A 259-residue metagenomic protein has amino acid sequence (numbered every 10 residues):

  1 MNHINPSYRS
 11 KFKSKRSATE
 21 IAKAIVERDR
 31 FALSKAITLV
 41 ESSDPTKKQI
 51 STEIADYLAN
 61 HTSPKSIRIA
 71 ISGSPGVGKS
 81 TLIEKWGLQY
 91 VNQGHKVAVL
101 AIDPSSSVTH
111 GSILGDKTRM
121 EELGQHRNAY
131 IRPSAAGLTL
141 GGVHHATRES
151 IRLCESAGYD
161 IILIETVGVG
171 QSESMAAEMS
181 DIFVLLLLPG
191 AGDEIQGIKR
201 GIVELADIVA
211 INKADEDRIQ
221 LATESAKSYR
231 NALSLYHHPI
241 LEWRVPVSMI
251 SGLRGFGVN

Functional and structural regions predicted by a protein language model:
M1-A22: Charged, compositionally biased N-terminal leader segments and the immediate start of the first structured element
S17-I69, S74-V77, I83-S172, M179-L186 (+1 more regions): Nucleotide-state-sensitive switch-loop elements of NTP-binding domains
I113, S150, M175, M179 (+3 more regions): Alpha-helical scaffold elements adjacent to nucleotide-binding pockets in ATP/GTP-utilizing enzyme cores
P133-S134, L185-L188, A210-K213, M249-S251: Conserved beta-strand segments of the P-loop GTPase G domain that flank and frequently precede/overlap
Q171-S172, I198, G257: Short acidic active-site motifs
L185-G197, H237-E242: Short, acidic/small-residue loops that bind anionic groups at enzyme active sites
A191-Q220: Flexible active-site lid/hinge loop adjacent to a nucleotide/diphosphate and Mg2+-phosphate binding pocket
I208, A214-N259: Canonical P-loop GTPase G-domain recognition
